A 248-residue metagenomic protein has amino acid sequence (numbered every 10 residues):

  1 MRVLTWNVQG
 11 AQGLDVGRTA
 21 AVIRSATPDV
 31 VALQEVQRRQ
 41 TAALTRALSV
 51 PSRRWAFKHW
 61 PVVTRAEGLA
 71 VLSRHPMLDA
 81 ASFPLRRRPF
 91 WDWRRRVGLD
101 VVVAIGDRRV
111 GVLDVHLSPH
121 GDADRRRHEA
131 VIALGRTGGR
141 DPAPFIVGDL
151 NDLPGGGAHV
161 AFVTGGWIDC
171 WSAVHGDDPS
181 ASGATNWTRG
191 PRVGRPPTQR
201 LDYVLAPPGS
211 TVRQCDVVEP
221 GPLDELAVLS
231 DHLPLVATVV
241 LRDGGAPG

Functional and structural regions predicted by a protein language model:
M1-L48, P61-R65, D243-G248: N-terminal, active-site-proximal structural segment of metallo-dependent hydrolase catalytic domains
M1-Q9, A81-F83, R109-P119, H232: Active-site-proximal beta-strand elements of phosphoester/diester hydrolases
G10-L14, R38-A42, H120-A123, N151-H159 (+1 more regions): Active-site environment of divalent metal-dependent phosphoester hydrolases
V30-G111, Q214-D216: Structured beta-strand-rich core segments of catalytic domains in phosphoester-bond hydrolases
V31-Q34, F145-D149, D169-S172: Active-site neighborhood of phospho(di)ester-bond hydrolases with catalytic His/Asp-centered motifs
R53-S73, F90, R94, L153-L229: Active site of divalent-metal-dependent phosphoester/diester hydrolases
L72-H75, D100-D107, P207-P208, S230 (+1 more regions): Active-site beta-strand termini and strand-to-loop segments that position acidic
D100-L113, R126-L150, G155-H159: His/acidic metal-ligating clusters that form di-metal
